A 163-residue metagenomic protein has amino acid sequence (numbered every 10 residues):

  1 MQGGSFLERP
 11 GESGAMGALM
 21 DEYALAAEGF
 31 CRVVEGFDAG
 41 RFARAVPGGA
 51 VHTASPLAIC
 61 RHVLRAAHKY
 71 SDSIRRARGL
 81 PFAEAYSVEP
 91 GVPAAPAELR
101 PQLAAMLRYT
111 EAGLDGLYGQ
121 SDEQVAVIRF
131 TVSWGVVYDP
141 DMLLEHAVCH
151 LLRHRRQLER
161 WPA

Functional and structural regions predicted by a protein language model:
M1-E8, D21, F42-S87, A126-A163: Short, contiguous alpha-helical
M1-M16, A97-P101: Long, acidic, intrinsically disordered low-complexity segments
G11-G29, R41, G48: Charge-rich, low-complexity N-terminal segments
M16-A18, E28, I59-H68, Y109-L114: Short, mixed-charge, low-aromatic patches
Y23-V33, P90-V127, Y138-L152: Acidic/histidine-rich alpha-helical segments that form the ligand environment of transition-metal centers
